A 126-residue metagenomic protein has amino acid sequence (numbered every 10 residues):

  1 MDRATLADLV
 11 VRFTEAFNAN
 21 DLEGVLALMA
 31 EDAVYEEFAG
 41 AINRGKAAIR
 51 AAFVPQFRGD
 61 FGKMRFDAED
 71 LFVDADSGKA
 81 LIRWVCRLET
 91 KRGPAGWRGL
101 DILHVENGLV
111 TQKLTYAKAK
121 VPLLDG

Functional and structural regions predicted by a protein language model:
M1-E31, L124-G126: Short, low-complexity N-terminal intrinsically disordered segments enriched in polar/charged residues
M1-T5, E36, R50-G126: A beta-strand edge to alpha-helix "cap/lid" segment located at domain peripheries
R12, M29, A48, T111-K113: Generic signature of intrinsically disordered, low-complexity, basic-rich segments and short cationic peptides
R12, Y35-F38: General structural signal for alpha-helix termini and helix-helix connectors
A41-A51: Short beta-edge strand/loop motif at the mouth of beta-sheet-based domains
